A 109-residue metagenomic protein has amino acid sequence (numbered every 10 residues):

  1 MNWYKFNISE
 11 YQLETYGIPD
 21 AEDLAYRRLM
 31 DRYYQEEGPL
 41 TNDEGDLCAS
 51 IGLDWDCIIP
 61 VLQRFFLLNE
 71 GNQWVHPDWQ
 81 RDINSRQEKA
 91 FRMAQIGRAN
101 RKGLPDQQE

Functional and structural regions predicted by a protein language model:
M1-Q35: Short recognition helix of helix-turn-helix/winged-helix DNA-binding domains
N2-E10, T41-E109: Winged-helix/helix-turn-helix nucleic-acid-interaction surface
E36-L40: Short helix-capping/linker segments at secondary-structure and domain boundaries
